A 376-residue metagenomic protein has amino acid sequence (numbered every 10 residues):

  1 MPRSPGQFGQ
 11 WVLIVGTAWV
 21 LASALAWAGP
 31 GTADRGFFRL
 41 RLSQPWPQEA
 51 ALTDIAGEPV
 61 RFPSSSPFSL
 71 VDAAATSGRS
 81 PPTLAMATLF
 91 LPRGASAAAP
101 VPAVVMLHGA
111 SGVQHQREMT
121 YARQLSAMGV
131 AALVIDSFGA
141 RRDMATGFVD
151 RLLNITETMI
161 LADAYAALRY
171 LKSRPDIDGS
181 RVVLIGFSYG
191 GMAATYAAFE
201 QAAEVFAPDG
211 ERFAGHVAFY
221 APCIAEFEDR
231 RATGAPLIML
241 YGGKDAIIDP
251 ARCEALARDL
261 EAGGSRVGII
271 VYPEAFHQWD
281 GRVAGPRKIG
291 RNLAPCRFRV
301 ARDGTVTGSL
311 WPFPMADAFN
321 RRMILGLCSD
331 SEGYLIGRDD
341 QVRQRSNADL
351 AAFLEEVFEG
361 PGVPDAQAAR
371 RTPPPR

Functional and structural regions predicted by a protein language model:
V12-A24: Bacterial N-terminal signal peptides
F38-A99: N-terminal cap/lid segment of alpha/beta-hydrolase-fold proteins
S66, G243-D245, P273-F276: Acidic beta-to-alpha connecting loop that harbors the catalytic carboxylate
G78, A85, P100-S173, S329-E332: Serine-hydrolase catalytic machinery in alpha/beta-hydrolase-like enzymes
T156-G234, A246, A251: Primarily recognizes the serine-hydrolase "nucleophile elbow" in alpha/beta-hydrolase and SGNH/GDSL folds
M239-Y241: Short beta-strand/loop motif that positions the catalytic acidic residue of the alpha/beta-hydrolase fold
D249-D259: Short alpha-helix in the alpha/beta-hydrolase fold that links the catalytic acid
E261-V267, P273-R376: Alpha/beta-hydrolase-fold serine-hydrolase catalytic core, especially in secreted/extracellular enzymes
